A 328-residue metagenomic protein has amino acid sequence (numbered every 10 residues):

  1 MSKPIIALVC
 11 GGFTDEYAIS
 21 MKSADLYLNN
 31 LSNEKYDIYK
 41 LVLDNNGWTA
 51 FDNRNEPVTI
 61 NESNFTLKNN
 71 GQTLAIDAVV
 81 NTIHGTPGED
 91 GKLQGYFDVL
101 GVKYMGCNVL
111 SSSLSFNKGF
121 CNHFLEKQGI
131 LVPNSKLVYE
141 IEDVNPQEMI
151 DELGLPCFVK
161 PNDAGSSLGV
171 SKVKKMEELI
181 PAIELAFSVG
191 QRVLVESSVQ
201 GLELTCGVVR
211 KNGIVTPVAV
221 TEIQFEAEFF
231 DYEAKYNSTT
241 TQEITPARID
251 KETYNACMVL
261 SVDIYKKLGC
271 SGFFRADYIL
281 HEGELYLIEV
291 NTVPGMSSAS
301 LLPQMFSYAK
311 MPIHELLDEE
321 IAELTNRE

Functional and structural regions predicted by a protein language model:
M1-L110, L114-F116, F120, Y139-E148 (+1 more regions): ATP-binding N-terminal substructure of ATP-dependent carboxylate-amine bond-forming enzymes
S2-C10, T14, K22, L114-G201: Active-site nucleotide/adenylate-binding loops and adjacent lid/helix of ATP-dependent enzymes
P4, F13, G129, D250-E328: ATP-dependent carboxylate activation and anion-phosphoryl transfer catalytic cores that bind Mg-ATP to form
I38, K103-Y104, V132, C157 (+1 more regions): Hydrophobic beta-strand scaffold residues
N53-T59, G95, F230-N237, T292: Short, flexible, mixed-charge acidic loops at enzyme active sites
G95-Y104, K175, I180, Y308-M311: A glycine- and small-aliphatic-rich helix-loop capping segment at beta-alpha/alpha-beta transitions that lines
K174-V259, L280, E284-Y286: Phosphate-binding site of ATP-dependent enzymes
